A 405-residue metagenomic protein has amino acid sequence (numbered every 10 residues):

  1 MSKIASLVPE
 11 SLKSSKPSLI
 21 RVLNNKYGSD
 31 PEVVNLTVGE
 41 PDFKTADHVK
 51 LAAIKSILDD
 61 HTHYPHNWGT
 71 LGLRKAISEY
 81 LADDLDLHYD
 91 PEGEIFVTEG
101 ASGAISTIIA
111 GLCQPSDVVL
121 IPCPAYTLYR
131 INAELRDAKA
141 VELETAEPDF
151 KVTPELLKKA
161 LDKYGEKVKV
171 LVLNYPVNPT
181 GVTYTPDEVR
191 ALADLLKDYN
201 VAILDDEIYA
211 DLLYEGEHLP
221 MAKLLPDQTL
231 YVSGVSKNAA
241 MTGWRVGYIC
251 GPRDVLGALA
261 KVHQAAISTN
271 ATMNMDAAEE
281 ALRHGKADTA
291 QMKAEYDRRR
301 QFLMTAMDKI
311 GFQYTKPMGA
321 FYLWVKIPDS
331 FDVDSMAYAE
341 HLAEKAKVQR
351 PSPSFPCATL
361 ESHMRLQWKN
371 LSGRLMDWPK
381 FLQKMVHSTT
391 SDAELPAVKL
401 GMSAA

Functional and structural regions predicted by a protein language model:
M1-S14, K26-V34, E40-S56, D84-A405: PLP-dependent class I/II
K16-I20, T70-L73, A101-S102: Conserved donor sugar-nucleotide recognition element shared by glycan-biosynthetic enzymes
L19-V22, A258: Residue-level recognition of specific faces of alpha-helices
L36, D60-H63, A76-E79: Glycine-rich loop-to-alpha-helix module at the N-terminal edge of alpha/beta enzyme cores
K44, L58, H63-N67: Phosphate/diphosphate ligand-binding glycine-rich loop within oxidoreductases
